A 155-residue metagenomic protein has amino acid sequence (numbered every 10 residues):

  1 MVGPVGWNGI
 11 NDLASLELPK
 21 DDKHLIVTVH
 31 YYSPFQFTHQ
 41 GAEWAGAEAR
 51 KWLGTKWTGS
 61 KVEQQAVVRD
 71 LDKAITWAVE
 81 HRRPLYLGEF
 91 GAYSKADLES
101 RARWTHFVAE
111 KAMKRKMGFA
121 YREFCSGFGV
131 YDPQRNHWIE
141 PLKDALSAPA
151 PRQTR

Functional and structural regions predicted by a protein language model:
M1-K61, D72-A92, K114-M117: Active-site region of glycoside hydrolase catalytic domains
L18, D22, E63-Q64, I75 (+2 more regions): Short, structured coil/loop segments at alpha-helix boundaries
Q36, Q40, Q64-Q65, Q134 (+1 more regions): Residue-identity detector for glutamine
G59-D70, S100-W104: Soluble or luminal CAZymes and related metallo-dependent hydrolases
D70-W77, W104-V108: A general structural detector for well-ordered alpha-helical segments in enzyme core domains, enriched
D97-R155: Aromatic-rich peripheral "rim/lid" segments of glycoside hydrolase catalytic domains that contact and position glycan
